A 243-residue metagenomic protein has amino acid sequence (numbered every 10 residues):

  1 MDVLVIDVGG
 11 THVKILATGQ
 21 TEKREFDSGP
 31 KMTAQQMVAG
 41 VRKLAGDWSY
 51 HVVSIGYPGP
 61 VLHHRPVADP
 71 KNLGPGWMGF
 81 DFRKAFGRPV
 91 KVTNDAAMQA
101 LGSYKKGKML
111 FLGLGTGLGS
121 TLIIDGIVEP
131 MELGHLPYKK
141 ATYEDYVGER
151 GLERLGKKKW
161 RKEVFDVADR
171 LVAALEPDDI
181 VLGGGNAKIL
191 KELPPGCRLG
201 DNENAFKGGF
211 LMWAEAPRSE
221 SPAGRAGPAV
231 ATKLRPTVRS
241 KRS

Functional and structural regions predicted by a protein language model:
D2-A39, I124-R154, R225: Short glycine-rich, Thr/Ser-proximal phosphate-binding strand/loop in the N-terminal lobe of ATP-dependent enzymes
V3-D7, V52-S54, M109-G113, V181: Short glycine-aspartate micro-motif
H12, L171-E203: Glycine-rich phosphate-binding loops at beta-strand->alpha-helix junctions
V13-A17, G59, L101, L118-I123: Short beta-strand scaffold segments in enzyme catalytic cores
E25, G29-R42, G46-S54, G59-K108 (+2 more regions): Glycine-rich phosphate-binding loop and adjoining helix at the ATP-binding site of ATP-dependent phosphoryl-transfer
W160-A173: A short, acidic, amphipathic alpha-helical segment used as a generic capping/interface helix at domain edges
S221-A231, R235: Short, low-complexity intrinsically disordered segments enriched in A/P/G/S/L with frequent Arg, especially at protein
K233-S243: Long, low-complexity, intrinsically disordered segments
